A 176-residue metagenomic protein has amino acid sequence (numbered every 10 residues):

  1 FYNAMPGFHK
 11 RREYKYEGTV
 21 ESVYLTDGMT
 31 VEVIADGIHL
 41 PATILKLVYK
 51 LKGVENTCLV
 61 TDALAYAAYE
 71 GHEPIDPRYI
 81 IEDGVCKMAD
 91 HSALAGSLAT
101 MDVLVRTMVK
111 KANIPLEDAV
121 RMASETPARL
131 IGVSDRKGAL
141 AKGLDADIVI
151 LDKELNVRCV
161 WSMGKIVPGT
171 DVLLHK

Functional and structural regions predicted by a protein language model:
F1-E17: Divalent metal-binding pocket/active-site signature
P6, A65, L155: Short, glycine/acidic-enriched loop or turn micro-motifs at the edges of active sites
K15-V33, G37, I44, Y49-L144 (+1 more regions): His/Asp/Glu-enriched, well-ordered alpha-helical/loop segment that forms or immediately abuts the divalent-metal
E154-W161: Short, Lys/Arg- and Gly-enriched loop/turn segments at beta-strand edges
